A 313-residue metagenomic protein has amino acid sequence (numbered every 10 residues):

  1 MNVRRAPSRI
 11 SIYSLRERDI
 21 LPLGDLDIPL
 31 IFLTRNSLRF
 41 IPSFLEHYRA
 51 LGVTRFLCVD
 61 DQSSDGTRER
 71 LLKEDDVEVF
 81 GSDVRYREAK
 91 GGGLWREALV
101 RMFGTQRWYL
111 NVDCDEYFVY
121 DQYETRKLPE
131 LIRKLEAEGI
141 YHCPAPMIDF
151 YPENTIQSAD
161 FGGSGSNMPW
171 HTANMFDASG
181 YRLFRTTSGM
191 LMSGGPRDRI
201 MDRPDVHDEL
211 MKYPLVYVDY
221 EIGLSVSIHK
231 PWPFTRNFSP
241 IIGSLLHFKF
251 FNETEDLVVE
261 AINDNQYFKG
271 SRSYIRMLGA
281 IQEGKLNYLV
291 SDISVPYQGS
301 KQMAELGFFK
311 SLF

Functional and structural regions predicted by a protein language model:
M1-P42: N-proximal low-complexity "stem/linker" segments adjacent to membrane-targeting elements
M1-R5, G93, Y120-F313: Catalytic-site signature of metal-activated, phosphate-bearing donor transferases, centered on the GT-A/GT-A-like
F32, V59-T67: Ser/Thr-glycine-rich phosphate-binding loops at phosphate-binding pockets of nucleotides, nucleotide cofactors
E46-T54: Short, acidic, metal-binding catalytic loop of nucleotide-sugar glycosyltransferases
G52-V53, T105, D113, G139: Short loop/turn motifs at secondary-structure junctions
T54-Q62, D83: Short beta-strand/loop segment that forms part of the nucleotide-sugar
R68-N111, V119-T125: Active-site-proximal specificity loops/subdomain of glycosyltransferases
